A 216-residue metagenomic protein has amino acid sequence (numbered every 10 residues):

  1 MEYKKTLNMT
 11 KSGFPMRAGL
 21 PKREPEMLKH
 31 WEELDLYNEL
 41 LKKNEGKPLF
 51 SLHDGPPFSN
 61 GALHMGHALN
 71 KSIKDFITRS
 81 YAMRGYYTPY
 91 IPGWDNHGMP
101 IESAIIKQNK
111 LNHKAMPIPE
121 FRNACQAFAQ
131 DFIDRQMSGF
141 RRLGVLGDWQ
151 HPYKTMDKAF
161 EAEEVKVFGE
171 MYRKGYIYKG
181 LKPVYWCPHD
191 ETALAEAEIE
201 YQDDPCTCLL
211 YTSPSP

Functional and structural regions predicted by a protein language model:
M1-S213: N-terminal, positively charged nucleic-acid-binding surface of large information/translation enzymes
P216: Hydrophobic pocket-lining residues within nucleotide cofactor-binding pockets
